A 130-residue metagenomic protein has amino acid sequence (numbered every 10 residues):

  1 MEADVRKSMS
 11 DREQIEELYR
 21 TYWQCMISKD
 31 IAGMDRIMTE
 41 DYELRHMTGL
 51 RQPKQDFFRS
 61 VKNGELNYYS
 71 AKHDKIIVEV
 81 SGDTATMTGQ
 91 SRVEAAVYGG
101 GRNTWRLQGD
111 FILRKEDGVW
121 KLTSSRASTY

Functional and structural regions predicted by a protein language model:
E2-R36, D41-Y130: A beta-strand edge to alpha-helix "cap/lid" segment located at domain peripheries
